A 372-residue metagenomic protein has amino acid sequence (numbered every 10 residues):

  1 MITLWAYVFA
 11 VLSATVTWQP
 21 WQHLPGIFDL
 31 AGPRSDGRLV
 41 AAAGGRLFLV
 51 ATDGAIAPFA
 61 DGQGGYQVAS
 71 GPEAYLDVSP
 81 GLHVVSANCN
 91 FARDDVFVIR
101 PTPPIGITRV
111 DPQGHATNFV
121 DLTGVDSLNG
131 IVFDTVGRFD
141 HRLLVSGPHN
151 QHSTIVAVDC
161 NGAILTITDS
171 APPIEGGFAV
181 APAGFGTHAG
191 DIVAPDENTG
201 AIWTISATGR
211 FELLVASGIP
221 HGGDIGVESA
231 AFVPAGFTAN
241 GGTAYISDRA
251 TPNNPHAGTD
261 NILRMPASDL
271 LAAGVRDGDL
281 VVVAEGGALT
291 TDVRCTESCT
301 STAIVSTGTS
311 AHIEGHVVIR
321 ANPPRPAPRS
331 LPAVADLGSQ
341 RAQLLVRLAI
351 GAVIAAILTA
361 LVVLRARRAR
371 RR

Functional and structural regions predicted by a protein language model:
M1, L344-V346, V363-R368: N-terminal Sec-pathway targeting helices
I2-T15: Hydrophobic alpha-helical targeting segments used for export or membrane insertion
L12-L344: Sequence/structural signature of beta-propeller domains
S339, A355-A356: Intrinsically disordered, low-complexity coil/linker segments enriched for acidic/polar and small residues
Q343-I354: Short, hydrophobic alpha-helical membrane anchors of single-pass surface/secreted proteins
A356-R372: C-terminal membrane-anchoring or membrane-association module
